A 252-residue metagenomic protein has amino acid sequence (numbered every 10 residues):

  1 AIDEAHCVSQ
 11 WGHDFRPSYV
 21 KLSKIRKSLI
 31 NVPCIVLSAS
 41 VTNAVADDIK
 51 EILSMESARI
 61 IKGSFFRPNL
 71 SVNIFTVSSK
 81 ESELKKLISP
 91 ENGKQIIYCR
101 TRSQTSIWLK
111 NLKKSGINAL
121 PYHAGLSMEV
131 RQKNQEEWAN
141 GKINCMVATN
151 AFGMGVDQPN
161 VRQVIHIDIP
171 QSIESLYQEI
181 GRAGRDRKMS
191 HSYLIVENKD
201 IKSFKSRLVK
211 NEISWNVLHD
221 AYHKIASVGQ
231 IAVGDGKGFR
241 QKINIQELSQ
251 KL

Functional and structural regions predicted by a protein language model:
A1-Q250: Helicase motor core with emphasis on the C-terminal RecA-like subdomain
